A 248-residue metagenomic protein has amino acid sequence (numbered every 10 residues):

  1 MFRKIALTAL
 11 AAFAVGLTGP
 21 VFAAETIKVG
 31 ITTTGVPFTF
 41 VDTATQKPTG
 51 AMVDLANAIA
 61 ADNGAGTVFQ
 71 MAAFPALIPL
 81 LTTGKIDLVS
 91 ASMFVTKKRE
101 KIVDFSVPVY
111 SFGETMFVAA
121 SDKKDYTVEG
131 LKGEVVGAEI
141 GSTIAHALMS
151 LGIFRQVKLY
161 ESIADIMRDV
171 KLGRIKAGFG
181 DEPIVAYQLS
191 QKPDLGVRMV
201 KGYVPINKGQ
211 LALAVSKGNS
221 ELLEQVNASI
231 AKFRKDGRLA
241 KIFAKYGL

Functional and structural regions predicted by a protein language model:
T8-L17: Bacterial N-terminal signal peptides
L17-A23: Sec/Tat signal peptide C-region and signal peptidase I cleavage site
A24-M93: Extracytoplasmic small-molecule ligand-binding "clamshell" domains of the periplasmic binding protein/Venus flytrap
T33, Y110-V118, A186-A231, L248: Periplasmic-binding protein-like
A58, Q70-M71, P75-L88, I102-D104 (+4 more regions): Short helices/loops that flank or line small-molecule/ion binding pockets
G66, T143-Y160, G196-M199, A228-L248: Ligand-binding clefts/hinges and TM-proximal coupling segments of bilobed small-molecule sensing domains
S92-K101, A147-S150, K176-N207: A ligand-binding cleft/hinge motif common to bilobed small-molecule-binding domains
A119-V135: Flexible hinge/capping segments at coil-to-helix
